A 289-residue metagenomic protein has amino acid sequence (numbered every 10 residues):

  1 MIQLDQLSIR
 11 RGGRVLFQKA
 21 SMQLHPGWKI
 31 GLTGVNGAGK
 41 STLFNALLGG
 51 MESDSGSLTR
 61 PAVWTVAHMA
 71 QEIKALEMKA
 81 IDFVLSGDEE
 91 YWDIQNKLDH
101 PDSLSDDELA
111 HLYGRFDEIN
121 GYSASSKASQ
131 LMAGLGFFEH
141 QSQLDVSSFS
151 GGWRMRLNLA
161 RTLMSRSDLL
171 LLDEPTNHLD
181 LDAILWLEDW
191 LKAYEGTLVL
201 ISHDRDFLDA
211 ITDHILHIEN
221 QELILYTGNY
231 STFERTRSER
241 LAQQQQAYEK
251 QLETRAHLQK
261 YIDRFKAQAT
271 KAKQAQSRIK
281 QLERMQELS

Functional and structural regions predicted by a protein language model:
M1-Q246: ABC ATP-binding cassette signature C-motif
T236-Y261, F265-S289: Intracellular alpha-helical coupling/juxtamembrane segments of multi-pass membrane proteins
